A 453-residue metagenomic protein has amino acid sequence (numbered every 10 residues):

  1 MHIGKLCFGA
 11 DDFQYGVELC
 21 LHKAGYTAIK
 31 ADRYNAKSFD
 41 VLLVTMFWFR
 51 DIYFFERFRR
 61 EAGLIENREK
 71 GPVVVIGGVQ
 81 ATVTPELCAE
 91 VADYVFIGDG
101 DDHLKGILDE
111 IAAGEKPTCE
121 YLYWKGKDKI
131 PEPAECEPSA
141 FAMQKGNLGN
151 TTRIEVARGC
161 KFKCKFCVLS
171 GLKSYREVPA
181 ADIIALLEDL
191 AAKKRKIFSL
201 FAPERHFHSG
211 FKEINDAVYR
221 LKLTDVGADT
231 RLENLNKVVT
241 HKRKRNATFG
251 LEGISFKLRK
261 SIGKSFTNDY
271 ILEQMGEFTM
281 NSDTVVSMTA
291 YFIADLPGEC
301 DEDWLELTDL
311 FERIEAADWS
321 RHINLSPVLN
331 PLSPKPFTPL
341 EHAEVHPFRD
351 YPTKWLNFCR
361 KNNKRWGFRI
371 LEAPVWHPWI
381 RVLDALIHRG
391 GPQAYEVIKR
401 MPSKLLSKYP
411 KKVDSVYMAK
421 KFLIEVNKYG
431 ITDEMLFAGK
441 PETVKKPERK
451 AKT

Functional and structural regions predicted by a protein language model:
M1-A181, E448: Acidic, low-complexity intrinsically disordered segments
I3-K5, V44, I184-N324, P334: Conserved SAM/AdoMet-binding glycine-rich loop
K5-L6, Q14, Y26, K30 (+1 more regions): Radical SAM enzyme core and accessory elements
V17, E56-E61, F211-I214, D269-Q274 (+2 more regions): Well-ordered, non-membrane alpha-helical segments in soluble/globular domains
A31-S38, G77, T82, L104 (+5 more regions): Structured alpha-helical segments in the cores of large, soluble enzyme domains
R59, E90-A92, I111, G171 (+6 more regions): Short secondary-structure boundary/capping segments
C88-H103, H241-R245, F311-P327, R349-I370: Structural recognition of alpha->loop->beta junctions
F162, S209, K257-I262, A294-D301 (+2 more regions): Flexible glycine/acidic-rich beta-alpha junction loops that bind and position SAM and/or redox cofactors in anaerobic
